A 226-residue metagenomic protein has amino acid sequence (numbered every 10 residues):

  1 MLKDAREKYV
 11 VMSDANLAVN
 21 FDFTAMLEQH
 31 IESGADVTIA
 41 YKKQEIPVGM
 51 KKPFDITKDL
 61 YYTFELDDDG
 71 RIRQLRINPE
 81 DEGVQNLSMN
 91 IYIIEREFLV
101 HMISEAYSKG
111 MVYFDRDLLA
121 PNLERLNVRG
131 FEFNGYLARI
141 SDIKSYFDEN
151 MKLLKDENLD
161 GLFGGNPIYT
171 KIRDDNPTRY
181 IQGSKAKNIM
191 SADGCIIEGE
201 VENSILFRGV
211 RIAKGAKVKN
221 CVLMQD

Functional and structural regions predicted by a protein language model:
M1-N150: Unchanged
E97, E105-D226: Left-handed beta-helix
